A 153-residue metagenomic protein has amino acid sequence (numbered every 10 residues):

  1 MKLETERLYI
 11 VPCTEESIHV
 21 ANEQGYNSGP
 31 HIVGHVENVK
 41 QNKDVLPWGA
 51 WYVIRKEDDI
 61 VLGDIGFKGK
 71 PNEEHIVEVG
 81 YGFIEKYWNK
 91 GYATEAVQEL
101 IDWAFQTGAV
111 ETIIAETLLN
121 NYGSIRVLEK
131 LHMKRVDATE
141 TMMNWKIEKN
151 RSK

Functional and structural regions predicted by a protein language model:
M1-E78, F83-K86, E99-W103, T107 (+2 more regions): GNAT-family acyltransferases
N89-A104, I125-K130: Conserved acetyl-CoA-binding loop-helix of GNAT-fold acetyltransferases
E111: Short acidic/polar active-site loop segments enriched in Thr and Asp
A115-I125: Conserved beta-strand-loop-alpha-helix junction that forms the acyl-donor binding cleft
